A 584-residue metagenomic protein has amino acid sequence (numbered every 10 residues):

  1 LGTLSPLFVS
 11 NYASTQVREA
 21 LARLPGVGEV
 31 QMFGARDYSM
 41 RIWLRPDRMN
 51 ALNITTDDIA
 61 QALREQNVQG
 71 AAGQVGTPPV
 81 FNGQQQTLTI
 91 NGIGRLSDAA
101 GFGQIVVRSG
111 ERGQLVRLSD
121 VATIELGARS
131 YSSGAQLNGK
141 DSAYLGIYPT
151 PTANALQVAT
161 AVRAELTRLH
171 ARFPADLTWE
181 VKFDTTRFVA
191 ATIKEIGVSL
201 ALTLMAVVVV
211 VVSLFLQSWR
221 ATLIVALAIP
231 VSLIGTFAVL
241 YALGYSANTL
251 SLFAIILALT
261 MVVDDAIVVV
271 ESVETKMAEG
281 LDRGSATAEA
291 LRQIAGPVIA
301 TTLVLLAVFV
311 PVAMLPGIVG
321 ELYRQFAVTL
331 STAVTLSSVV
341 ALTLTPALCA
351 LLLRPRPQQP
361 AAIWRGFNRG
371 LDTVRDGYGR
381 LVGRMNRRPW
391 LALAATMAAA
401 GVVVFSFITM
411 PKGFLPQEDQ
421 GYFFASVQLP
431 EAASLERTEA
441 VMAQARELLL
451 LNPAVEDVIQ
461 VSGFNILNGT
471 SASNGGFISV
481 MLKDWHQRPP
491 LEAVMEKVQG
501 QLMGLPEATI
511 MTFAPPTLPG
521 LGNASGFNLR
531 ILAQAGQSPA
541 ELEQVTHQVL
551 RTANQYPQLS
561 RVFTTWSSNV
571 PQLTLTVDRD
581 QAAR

Functional and structural regions predicted by a protein language model:
L1-Y38, D57-Q74, T89-S130, A153 (+8 more regions): Surface-exposed amphipathic alpha-helical segments in non-transmembrane regions that serve as interaction surfaces
R36, M49, F81-Q85, Q136-K140: Flexible, glycine/serine/threonine-rich loop segments and coil->beta-strand junctions that form periplasmic-facing
D37-N50, Y144-I147, N528, P571-T574: Short glycine/threonine-rich beta-strand-turn micro-motifs
M49, V116, T123, S142-A143: Short, isolated positions in well-ordered beta-strands
G73-Q86, V207: Interdomain boundary/hinge elements
Y131-K497, Q501, L505-A508, F513-A514 (+1 more regions): Hydrophobic regular secondary-structure detector
